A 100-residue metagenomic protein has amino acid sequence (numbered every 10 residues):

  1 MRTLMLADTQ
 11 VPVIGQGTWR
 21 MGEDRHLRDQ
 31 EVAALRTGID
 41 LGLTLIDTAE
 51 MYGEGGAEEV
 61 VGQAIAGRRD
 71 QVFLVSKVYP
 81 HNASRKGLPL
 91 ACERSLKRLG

Functional and structural regions predicted by a protein language model:
M1-V72: N-terminal binding-site loop/beta-alpha segment at the start of enzyme catalytic domains that lines or forms
G22-R25, R36, D40, T44 (+1 more regions): Glycine/proline-rich, positively charged, aromatic-decorated active-site loop/lid region on the catalytic face
Q71-A83: A short, structured active-site edge motif that brings together acidic residues
